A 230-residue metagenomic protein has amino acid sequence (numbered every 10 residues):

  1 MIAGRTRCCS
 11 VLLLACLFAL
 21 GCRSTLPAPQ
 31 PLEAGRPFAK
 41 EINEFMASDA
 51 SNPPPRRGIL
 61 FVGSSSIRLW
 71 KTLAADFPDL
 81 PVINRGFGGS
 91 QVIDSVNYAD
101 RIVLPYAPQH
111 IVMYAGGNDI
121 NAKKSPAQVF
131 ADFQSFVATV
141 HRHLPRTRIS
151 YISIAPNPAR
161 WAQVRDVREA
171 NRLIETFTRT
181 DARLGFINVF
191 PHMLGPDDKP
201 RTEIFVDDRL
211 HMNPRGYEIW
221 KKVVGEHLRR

Functional and structural regions predicted by a protein language model:
M1-F61, K71, A75-D76, R230: N-terminal secretory targeting modules
I67-I83, I93-F130, S150, I154-P158: Oxyanion-hole/transition-state-stabilizing segment in secreted/luminal serine hydrolases and related acyltransferases
G86-G88, H110-K124, Q134, I154 (+3 more regions): Cell-envelope and extracellular/periplasmic
P126-S135, D166-N171: Charged helix-capping and loop-helix junction motifs
F136-V140: Hydrophobic positions in alpha-helices of CheY-like receiver
L144-R148: A short helix->loop->beta-strand "cap" motif at the edges of active sites that frequently abuts
P158-R230: Catalytic His-Asp segment of secreted/periplasmic serine-dependent ester chemistry enzymes
